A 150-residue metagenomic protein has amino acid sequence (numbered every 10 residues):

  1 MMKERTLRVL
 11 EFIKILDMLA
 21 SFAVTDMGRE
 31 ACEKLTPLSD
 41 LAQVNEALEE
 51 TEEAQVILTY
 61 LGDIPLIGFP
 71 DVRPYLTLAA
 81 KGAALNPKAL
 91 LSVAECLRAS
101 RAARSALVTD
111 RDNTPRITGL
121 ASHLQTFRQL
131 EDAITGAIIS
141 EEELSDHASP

Functional and structural regions predicted by a protein language model:
M1-A148: Conserved amphipathic alpha-helical "coupling/scaffold" segments that transmit conformational changes between domains
